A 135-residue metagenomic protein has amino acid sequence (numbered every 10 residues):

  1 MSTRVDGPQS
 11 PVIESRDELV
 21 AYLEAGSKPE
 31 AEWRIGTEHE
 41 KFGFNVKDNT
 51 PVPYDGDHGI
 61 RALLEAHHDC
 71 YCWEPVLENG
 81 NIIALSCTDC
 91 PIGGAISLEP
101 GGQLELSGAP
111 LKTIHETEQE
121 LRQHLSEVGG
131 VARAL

Functional and structural regions predicted by a protein language model:
M1-L135: Terminal catalytic/cofactor-binding subdomain
